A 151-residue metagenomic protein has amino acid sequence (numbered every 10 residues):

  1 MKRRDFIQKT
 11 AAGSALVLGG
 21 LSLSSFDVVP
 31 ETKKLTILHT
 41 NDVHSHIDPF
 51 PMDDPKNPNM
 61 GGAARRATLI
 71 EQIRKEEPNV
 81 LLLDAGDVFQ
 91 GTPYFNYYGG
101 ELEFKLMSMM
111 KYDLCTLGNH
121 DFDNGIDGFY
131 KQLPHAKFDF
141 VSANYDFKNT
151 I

Functional and structural regions predicted by a protein language model:
K2-I151: Acidic, metal/ion-coordinating pockets
